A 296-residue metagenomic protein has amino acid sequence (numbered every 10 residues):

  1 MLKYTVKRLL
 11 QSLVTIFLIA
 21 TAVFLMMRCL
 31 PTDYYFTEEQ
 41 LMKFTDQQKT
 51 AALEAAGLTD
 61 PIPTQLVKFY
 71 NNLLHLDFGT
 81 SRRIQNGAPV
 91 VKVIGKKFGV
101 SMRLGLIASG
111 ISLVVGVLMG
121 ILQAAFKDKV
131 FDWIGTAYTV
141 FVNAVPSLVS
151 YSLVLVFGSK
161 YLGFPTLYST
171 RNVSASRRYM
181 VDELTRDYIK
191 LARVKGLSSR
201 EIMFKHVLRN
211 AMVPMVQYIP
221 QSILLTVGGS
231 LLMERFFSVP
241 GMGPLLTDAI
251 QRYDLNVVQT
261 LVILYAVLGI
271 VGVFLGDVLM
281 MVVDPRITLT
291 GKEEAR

Functional and structural regions predicted by a protein language model:
L2-Y4, F98-F131, S147, G163-R296: Alpha-helical transmembrane segments of integral membrane proteins, especially multi-pass inner/plasma-membrane
S12, K97, S101, A137-A144 (+1 more regions): Residue-level signal for discrete positions within transmembrane alpha-helices of multi-pass small-molecule
I16-V67, Y161-R171: Hydrophobic alpha-helical transmembrane segments of membrane transport/permease proteins and related membrane-embedded
L30, V142-V145, V227: Transmembrane helix irregularities
T45-H75, I189, F237-A249: Short hydrophobic, aromatic-rich alpha-helical segments embedded in or entering the lipid bilayer of multi-pass
L58-V117: An internal, D/E-rich "acidic patch" concept
T80, T136-R178: Membrane-water interface segments at transmembrane-helix boundaries in multipass membrane proteins
